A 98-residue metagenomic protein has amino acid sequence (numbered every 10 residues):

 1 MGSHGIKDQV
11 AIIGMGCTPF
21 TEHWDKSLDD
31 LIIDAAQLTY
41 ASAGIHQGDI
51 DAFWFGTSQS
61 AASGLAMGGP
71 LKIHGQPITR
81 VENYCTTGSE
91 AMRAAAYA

Functional and structural regions predicted by a protein language model:
M1-R80: Conserved "HGTGT" condensation-loop signature of ketosynthase/thiolase-family condensing enzymes that catalyze
N83-A98: Active-site-proximal alpha-helical scaffold in enzymes
